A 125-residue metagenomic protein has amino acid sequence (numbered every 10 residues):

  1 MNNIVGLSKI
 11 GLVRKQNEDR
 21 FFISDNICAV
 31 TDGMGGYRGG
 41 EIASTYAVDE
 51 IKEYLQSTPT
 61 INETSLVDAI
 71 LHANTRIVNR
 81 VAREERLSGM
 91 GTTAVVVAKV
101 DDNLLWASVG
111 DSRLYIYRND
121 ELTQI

Functional and structural regions predicted by a protein language model:
M1-I125: PP2C/PPM-type serine/threonine phosphatase catalytic domain
